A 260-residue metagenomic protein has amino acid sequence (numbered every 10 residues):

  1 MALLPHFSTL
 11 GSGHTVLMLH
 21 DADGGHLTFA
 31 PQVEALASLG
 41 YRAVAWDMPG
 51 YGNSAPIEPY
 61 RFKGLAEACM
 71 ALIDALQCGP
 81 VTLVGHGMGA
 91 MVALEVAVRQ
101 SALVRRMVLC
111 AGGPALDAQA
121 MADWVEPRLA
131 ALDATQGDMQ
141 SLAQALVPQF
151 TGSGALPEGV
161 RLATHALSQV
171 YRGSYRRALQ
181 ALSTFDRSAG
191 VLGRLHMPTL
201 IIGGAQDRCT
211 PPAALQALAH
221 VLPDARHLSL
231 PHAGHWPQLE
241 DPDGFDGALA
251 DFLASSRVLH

Functional and structural regions predicted by a protein language model:
M1-L17, S38-Y41, C78-G79, G247-H260: Alpha/beta-hydrolase fold catalytic core
S8-A55: Conserved HGGG/HGGXW glycine-rich cap/lid loop of the alpha/beta-hydrolase fold
G64-V81: Conserved acidic catalytic loop of the alpha/beta-hydrolase fold
G85, G89, A93: Gly/Ala-rich beta-loop-alpha elbow adjacent to hydrolase catalytic centers
L94, V98-R99, V104-T135: Flexible "cap/lid" loop of the alpha/beta hydrolase fold
A118-D123, Q136-G193: Conserved alpha/beta-hydrolase catalytic His-Asp/Glu region
L195, I201-G203, D207: Short beta-strand/loop motif that positions the catalytic acidic residue of the alpha/beta-hydrolase fold
A233-P242, D246: Catalytic histidine-centered segment of alpha/beta-hydrolase-like enzymes
